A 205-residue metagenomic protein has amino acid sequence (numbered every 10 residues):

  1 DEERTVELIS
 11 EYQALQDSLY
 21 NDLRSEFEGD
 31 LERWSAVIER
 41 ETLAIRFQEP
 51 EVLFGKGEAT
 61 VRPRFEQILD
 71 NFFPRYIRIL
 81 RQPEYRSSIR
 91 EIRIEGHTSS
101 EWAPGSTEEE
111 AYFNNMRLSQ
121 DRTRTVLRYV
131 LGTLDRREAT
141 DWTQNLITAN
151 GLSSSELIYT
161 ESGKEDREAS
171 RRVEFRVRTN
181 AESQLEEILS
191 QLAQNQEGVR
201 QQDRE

Functional and structural regions predicted by a protein language model:
D1-E91, A103-G105, N180-E205: Periplasmic peptidoglycan-binding/tethering modules of Gram-negative envelope proteins
K56-A59, P63, I68, R90 (+1 more regions): Periplasmic OmpA-like peptidoglycan-binding domain that tethers envelope proteins to the cell wall
